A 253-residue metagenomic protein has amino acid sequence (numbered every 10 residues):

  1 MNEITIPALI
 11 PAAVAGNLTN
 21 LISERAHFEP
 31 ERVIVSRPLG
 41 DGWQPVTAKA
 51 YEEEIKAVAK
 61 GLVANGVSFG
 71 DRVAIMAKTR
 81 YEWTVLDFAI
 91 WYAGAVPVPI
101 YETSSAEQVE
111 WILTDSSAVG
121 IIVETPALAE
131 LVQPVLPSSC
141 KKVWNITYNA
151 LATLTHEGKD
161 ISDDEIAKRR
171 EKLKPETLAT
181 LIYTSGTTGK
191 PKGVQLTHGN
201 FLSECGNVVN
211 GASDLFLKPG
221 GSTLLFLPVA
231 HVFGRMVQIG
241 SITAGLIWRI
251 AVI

Functional and structural regions predicted by a protein language model:
P30-V33, I161-Y183, K190, F216-S222: Conserved pre-ATP/AMP-binding loop-to-beta segment of ANL
I34-R80, T84-F88, S105-E110, G158 (+1 more regions): Conserved AMP-binding/adenylate-forming core of the ANL superfamily
P45-K49, A179-C205: Conserved AMP-binding A3 loop
E52-A57, P175, V194-L215: Conserved structural elements of the adenylate-forming
K60, D71, E102-P134, E204-L224: Conserved ATP-dependent adenylate/AMP-binding module captured primarily in the ANL superfamily
A74-M76, W83, D87, W91-I122 (+2 more regions): Short beta-strand->loop structural element characteristic of the AMP-binding/adenylate-forming
A127-P175: ANL superfamily adenylate-forming
L202-I253: Conserved AMP-binding/adenylation subdomain of ANL enzymes
